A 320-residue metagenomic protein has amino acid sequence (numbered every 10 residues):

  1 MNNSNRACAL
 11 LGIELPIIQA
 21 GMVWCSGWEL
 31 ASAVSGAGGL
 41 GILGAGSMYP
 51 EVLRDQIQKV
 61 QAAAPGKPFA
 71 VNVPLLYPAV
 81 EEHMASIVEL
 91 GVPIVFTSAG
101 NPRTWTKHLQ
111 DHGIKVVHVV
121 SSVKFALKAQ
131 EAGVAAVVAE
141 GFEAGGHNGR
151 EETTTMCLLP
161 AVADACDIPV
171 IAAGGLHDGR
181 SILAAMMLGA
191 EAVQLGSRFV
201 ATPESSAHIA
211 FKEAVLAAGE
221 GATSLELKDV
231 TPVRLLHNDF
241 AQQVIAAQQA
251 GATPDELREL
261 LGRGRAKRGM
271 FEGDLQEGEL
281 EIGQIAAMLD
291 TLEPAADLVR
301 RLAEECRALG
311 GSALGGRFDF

Functional and structural regions predicted by a protein language model:
M1-A165, P169: Active-site entrance/lid segments in N-terminal catalytic domains of soluble metabolic enzymes
M22, G175-L176: Active-site metal-binding loops of divalent metal-dependent hydrolases
G149-I171, H177-F320: Conserved active-site-proximal phosphate/metal-binding subdomains
